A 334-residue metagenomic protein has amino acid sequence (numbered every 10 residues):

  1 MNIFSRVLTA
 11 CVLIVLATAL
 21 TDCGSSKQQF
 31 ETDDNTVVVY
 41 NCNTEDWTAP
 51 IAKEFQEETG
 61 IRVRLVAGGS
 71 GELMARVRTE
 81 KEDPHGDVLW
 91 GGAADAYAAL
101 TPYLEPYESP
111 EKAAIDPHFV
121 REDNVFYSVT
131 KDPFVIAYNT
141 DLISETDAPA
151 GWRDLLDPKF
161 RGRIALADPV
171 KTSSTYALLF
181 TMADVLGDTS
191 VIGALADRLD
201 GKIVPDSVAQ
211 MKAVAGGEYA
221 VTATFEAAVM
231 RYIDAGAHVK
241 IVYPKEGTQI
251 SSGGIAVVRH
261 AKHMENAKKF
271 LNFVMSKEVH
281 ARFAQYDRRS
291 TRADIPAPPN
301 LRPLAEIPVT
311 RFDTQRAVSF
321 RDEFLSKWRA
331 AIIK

Functional and structural regions predicted by a protein language model:
M1-T36: Short, low-complexity disordered leader/linker segments with a strong preference for bacterial N-terminal type II
F30-N43, I61-V66, D87, R163-A165: Short, well-ordered beta-strand elements
N41-A49, G71-E72, R78, P84-Y219: Extracytoplasmic ligand-binding site segments that recognize negatively charged/polar headgroups
P50-L65: Short alpha-helix C-terminal cap/hinge motif
D95-L100, A220-H238, D287: A ligand-binding cleft/hinge motif common to bilobed small-molecule-binding domains
D132, G193-A196, I203-V204, A235-A261 (+2 more regions): Periplasmic-binding protein-like
A137-L142, F180, S252-H263, V274 (+1 more regions): A bilobed periplasmic-binding-protein/Venus flytrap-type ligand-binding module shared by bacterial periplasmic
G162-V170, F273-A297: Periplasmic-binding protein-like
